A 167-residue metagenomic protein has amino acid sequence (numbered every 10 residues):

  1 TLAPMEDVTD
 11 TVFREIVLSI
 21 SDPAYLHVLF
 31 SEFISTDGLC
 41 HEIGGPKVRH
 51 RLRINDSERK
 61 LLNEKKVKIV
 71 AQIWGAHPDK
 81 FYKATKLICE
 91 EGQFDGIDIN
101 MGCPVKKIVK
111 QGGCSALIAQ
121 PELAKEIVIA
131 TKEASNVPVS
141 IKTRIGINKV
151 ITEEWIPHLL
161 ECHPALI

Functional and structural regions predicted by a protein language model:
T1, R14, T152: Sparse, context-dependent recognition of short Cys/His-centered cofactor- or disulfide-binding micro-motifs
T1-A3, L29-E32, I69-I73, I97 (+2 more regions): Hydrophobic faces of well-ordered beta-strands that scaffold small-molecule active sites in alpha/beta enzyme cores
L2-M5, F30-S31, V105, C114-S115: Generic secondary-structure boundary/loop-capping signal
M5-E91: Glycine-rich, positively charged N-terminal anion/phosphate-binding segment
S19-A24, Y82-G113, Q120-I167: Alpha/beta enzyme core
G44-V48, G112-I118: Short glycine-enriched, charge-decorated loop/helix-capping segments at active-site entrances that position
